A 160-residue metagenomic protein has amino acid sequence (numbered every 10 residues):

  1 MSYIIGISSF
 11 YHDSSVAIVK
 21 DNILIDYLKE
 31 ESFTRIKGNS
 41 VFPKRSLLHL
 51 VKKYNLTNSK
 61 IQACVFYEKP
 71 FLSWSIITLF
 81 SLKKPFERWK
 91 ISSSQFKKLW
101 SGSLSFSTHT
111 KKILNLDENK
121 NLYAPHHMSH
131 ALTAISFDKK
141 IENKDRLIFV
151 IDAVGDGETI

Functional and structural regions predicted by a protein language model:
M1-I160: Short acidic/glycine-rich loops and adjacent helix/strand connectors that line catalytic pockets where negatively
